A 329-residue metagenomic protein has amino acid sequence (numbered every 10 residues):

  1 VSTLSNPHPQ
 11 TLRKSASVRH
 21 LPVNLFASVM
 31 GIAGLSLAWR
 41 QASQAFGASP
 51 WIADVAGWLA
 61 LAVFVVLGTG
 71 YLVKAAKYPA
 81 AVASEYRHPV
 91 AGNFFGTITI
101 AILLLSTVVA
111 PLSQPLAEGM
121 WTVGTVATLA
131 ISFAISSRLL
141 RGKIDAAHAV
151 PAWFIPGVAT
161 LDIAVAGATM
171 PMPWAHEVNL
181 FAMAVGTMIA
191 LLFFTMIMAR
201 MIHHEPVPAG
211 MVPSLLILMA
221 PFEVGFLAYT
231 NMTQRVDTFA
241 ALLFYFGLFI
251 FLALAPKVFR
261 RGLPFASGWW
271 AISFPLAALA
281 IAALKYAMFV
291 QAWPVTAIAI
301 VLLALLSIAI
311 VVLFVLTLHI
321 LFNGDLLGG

Functional and structural regions predicted by a protein language model:
T3, P9-A38, G57-A60, P79-L104 (+7 more regions): Juxtamembrane helix-loop boundaries in multi-pass membrane proteins
L4-V18, V66-A81, A127-R141, T187-M201 (+2 more regions): Hydrophobic, membrane-facing alpha-helical anchors
A16, A45-I52, A83-P89, P111 (+4 more regions): Membrane-helix and juxtamembrane interface regions of eukaryotic multi-pass membrane proteins
A33-R40, F64-G70, I197-R200, P221-G328: C-terminal transmembrane-bundle signature of multipass membrane proteins, characterized by strong activation on
W39-A53, T107-G119, A166-N179, A228-F239 (+1 more regions): Helix-coil boundary and interhelical linker segments in multi-pass alpha-helical membrane proteins
D54-T69, P115-L129, E177-A190, T238-L248 (+1 more regions): Structural signature of hydrophobic alpha-helical transmembrane segments
L103-R141: A generic, well-ordered mixed alpha/beta core segment in the N-terminal half of proteins
P156-I202: Loop-centered beta-sheet repeat module
